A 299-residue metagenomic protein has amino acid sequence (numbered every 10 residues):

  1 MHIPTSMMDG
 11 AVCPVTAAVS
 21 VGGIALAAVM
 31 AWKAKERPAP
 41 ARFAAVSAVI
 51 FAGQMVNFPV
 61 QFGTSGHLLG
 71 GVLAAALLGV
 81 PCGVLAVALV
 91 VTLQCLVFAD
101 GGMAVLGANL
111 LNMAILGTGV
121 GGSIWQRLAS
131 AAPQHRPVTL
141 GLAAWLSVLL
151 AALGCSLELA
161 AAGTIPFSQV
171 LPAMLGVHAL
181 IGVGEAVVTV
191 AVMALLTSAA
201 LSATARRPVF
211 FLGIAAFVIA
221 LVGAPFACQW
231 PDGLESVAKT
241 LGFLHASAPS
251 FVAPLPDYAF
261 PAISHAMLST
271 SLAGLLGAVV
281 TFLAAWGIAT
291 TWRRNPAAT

Functional and structural regions predicted by a protein language model:
M1, L255-I288: Individual transmembrane alpha-helix segments
H2-S6, G10, P14-L73: Hydrophobic transmembrane alpha-helices
A17-G23, A114-W125, V183-L195, V280-L283: Hydrophobic cores of alpha-helical transmembrane segments in multi-pass inner/ER membrane proteins, independent
A31-A34, A199, W286-T299: Membrane-interface capping segments at transmembrane-helix boundaries
N57-G117: Alpha-helical membrane segments and adjacent membrane-interface helices in multi-pass membrane proteins
N112-A151, C155: Short helix-perturbing small/polar motifs within transmembrane alpha-helices
L153, C228-Y258: Juxtamembrane non-transmembrane "cap" segments at the membrane-aqueous interface of multi-pass membrane proteins
S202-I214: Membrane-interfacial entry segments at the cytosolic side of transmembrane helices
